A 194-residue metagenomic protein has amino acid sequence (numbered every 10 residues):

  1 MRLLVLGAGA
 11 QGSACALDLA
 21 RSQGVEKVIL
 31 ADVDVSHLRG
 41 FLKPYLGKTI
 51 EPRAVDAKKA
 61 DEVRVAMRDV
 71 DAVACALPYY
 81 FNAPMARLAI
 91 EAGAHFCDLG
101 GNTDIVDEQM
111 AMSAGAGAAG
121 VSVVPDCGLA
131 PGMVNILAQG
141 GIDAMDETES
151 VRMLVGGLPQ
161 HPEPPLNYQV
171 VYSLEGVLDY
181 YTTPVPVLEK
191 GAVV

Functional and structural regions predicted by a protein language model:
Q11-G12: Hydrophobic/small residue at the entry helix of a nucleotide-binding pocket
V33-H37: Helix N-cap at the beta1-alpha1 junction of Rossmann-like dinucleotide-binding domains, i.e., the first residues
F41-I50: Short, conserved SAM-binding/catalytic segment of Class I S-adenosyl-L-methionine-dependent methyltransferases
A54-A72, F81: Conserved Rossmann-fold cofactor-binding substructure of NAD(P)-dependent oxidoreductases
P78, L88-D107: ADP-ribose/adenylate-binding Rossmann-like module
L99-P125: Rossmann-fold NAD(P)-binding glycine/threonine-rich loop
V121-V194: Rossmann-like dinucleotide-binding core of oxidoreductases
